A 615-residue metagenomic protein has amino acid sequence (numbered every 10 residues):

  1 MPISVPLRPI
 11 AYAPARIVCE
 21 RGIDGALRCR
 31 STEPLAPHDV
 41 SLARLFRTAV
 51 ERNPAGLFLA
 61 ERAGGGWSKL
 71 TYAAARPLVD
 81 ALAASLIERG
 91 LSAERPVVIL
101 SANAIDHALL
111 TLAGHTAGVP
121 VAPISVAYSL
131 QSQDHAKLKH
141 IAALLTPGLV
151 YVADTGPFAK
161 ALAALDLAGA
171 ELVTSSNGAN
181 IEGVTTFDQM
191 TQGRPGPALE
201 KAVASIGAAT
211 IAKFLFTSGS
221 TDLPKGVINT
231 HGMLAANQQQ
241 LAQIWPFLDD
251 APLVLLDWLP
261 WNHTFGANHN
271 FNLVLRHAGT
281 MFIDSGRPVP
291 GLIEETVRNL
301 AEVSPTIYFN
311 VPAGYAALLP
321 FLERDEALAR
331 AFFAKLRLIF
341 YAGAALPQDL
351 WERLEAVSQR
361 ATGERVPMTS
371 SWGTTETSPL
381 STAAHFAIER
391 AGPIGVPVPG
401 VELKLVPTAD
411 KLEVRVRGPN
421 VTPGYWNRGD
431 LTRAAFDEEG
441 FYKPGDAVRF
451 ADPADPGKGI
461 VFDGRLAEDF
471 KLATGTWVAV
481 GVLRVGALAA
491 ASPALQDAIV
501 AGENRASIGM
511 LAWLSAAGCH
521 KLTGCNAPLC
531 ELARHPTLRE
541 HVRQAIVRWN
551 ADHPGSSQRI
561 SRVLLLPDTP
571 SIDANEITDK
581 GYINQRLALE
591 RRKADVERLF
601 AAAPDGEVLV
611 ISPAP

Functional and structural regions predicted by a protein language model:
P2-A11, T116-M190: Structural core segment of the AMP-binding/adenylate-forming
P34, F58-L112, S129-K139, T186-P195 (+2 more regions): Conserved AMP-binding/adenylate-forming core of the ANL superfamily
P54-L57, T174-S175, A179-F216, D222-L223 (+1 more regions): Conserved pre-ATP/AMP-binding loop-to-beta segment of ANL
S68-A73, A204-S205, A212-Q239: Conserved AMP-binding A3 loop
Y128-A163, G196, N237-L256, V289-T306: Conserved ATP-dependent adenylate/AMP-binding module captured primarily in the ANL superfamily
A235-V254, W261-A327: Conserved AMP-binding/adenylation subdomain of ANL enzymes
H277, V297, T306-N310, L319-A391 (+2 more regions): Gly/Ser/Thr-rich phosphate-binding loop
L412-L472, L609: Conserved ATP-binding/catalytic segment of the ANL
